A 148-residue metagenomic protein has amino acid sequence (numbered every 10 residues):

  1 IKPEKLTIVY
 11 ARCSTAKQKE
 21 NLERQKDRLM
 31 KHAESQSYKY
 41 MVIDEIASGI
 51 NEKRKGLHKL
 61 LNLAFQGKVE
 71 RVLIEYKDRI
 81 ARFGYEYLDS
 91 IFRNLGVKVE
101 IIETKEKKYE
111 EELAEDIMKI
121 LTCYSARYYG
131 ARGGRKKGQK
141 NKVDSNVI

Functional and structural regions predicted by a protein language model:
I1-I148: Short, structured surface patches at the beginning of a domain
